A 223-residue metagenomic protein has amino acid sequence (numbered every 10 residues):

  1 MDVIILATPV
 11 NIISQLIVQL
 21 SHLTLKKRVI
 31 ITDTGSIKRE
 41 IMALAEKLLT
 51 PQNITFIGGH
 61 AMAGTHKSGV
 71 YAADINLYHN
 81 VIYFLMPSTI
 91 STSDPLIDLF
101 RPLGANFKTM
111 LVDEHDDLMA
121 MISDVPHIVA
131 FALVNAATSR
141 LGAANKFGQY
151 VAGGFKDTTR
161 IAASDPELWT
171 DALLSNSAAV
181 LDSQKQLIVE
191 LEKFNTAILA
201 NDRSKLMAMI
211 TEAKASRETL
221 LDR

Functional and structural regions predicted by a protein language model:
M1: An anion/phosphate-binding loop that grips the pyrophosphate of nucleotide cofactors and donors
I4-I5, T32: N-terminal Rossmann-like NAD(P) cofactor-binding module of classical short-chain dehydrogenase/reductase
I5-L16: Short, conserved structural micro-motifs that define repeat-unit consensus positions and nucleotide-binding loops
T8-P9, G35, P87: Glycine-rich, N-terminal phosphate-binding loop of Rossmann-like dinucleotide-binding domains
L16-Y71: Rossmann-like NAD(P)(H) cofactor-binding subdomain of soluble oxidoreductases
I75-R160: Internal alpha-helical scaffold of NAD(P)-dependent oxidoreductase catalytic cores
N145-A213: Interdomain hinge/lid region at the active-site interface of Rossmann-like NAD(P)-dependent oxidoreductases
A215-R223: Long, positively charged, glycine-interspersed low-complexity recognition regions
